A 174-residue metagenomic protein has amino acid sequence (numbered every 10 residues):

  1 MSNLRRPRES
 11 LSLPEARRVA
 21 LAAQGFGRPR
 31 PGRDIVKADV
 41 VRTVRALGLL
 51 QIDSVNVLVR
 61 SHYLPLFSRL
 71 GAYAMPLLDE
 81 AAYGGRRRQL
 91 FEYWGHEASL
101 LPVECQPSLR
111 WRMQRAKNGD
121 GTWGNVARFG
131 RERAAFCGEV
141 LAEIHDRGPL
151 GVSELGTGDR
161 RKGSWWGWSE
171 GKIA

Functional and structural regions predicted by a protein language model:
S2-K172: Phosphate-backbone binding and catalysis cores of DNA-processing enzymes
